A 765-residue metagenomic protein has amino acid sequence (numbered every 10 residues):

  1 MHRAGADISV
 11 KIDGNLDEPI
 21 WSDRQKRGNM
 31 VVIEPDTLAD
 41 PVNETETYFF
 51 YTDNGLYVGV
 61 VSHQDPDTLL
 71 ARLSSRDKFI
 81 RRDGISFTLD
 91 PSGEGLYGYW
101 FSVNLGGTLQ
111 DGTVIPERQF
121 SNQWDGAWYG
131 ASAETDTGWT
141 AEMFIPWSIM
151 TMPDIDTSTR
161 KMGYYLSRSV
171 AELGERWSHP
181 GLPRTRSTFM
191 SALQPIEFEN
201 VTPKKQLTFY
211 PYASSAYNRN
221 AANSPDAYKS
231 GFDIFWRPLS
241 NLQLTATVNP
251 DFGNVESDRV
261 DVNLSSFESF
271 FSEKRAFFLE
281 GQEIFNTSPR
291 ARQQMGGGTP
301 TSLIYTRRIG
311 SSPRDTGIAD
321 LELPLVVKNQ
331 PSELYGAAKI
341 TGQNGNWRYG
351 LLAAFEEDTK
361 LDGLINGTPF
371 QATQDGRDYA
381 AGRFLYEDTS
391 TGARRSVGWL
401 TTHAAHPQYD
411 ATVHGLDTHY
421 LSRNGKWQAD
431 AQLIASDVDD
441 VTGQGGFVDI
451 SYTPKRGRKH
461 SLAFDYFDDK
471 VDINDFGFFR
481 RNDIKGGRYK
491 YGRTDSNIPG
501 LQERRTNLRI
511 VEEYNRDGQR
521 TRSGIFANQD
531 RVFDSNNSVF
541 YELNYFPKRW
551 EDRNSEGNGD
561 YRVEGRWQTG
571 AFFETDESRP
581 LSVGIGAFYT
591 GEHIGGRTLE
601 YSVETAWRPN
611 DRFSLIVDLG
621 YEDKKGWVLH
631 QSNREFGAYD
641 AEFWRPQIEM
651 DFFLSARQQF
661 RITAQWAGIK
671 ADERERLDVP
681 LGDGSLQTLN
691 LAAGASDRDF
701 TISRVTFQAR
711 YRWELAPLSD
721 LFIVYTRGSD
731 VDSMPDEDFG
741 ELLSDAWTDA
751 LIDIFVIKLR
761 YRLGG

Functional and structural regions predicted by a protein language model:
M1-L385, D749: Structural preference for beta-rich elements and adjacent junctions enriched in aromatics
H63-Q64, S92-E94, S169-A171, S214-N218 (+13 more regions): Short, glycine-/Ser/Thr-/acidic-enriched flexible segments
G163-Y165, P211, W399-T402, L433-I434 (+1 more regions): Extended hydrophobic secondary-structure segments that form protein cores and membrane-embedded regions
G181-K204, E357-H414, Y420-N424, N537-T590 (+2 more regions): Outer-membrane beta-barrel transmembrane domain signature of Gram-negative proteins, especially the mid-to-C-terminal
P211, S230, I234, L242 (+9 more regions): Extended, hydrophobic alpha-helical segments in both membrane/secreted and soluble proteins
N220-A222, S265, K328, T368-D375 (+6 more regions): Alpha-helix capping and helix-loop boundary segments enriched in small/acidic/polar residues
E256-R259, Y409-T412, T442, G518-T521: A short acidic (Asp/Glu
E333, N424, Q428-G765: Exposed, low-structure sequence patches enriched in small/polar residues
